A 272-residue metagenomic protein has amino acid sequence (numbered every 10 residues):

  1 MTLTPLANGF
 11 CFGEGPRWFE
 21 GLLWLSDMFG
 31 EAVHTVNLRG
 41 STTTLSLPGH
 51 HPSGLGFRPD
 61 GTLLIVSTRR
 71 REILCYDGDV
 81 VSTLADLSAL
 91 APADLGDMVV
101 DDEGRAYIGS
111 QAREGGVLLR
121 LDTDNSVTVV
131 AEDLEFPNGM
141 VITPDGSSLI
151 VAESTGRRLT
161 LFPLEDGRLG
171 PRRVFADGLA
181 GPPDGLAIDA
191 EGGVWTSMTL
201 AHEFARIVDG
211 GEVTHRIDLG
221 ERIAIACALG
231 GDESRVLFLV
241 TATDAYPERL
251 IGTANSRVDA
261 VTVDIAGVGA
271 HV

Functional and structural regions predicted by a protein language model:
M1-F10, L38-G40, R172, V261-D264 (+1 more regions): A short helix->beta-strand "capping" segment at the edge of beta-propeller domains
T2-A7, G40-S46, V81-S88, S126-E132 (+2 more regions): A short beta-strand motif characteristic of beta-propeller blades
A7-L22, P48-S67, A89-V117, A131-S148 (+3 more regions): Beta-rich, blade/repeat-based domains predominating in secreted/periplasmic proteins but also intracellular
M28, T68, Q111-R113, S154 (+4 more regions): Short loop/turn segments immediately following the C-termini of beta-strands
A32-H34, E72-L74, G116-L119, R158-T160 (+2 more regions): A short loop-to-beta-strand structural motif that recurs across blades of beta-propeller domains
N37-S41, Y76-V80, L121-N125, P163-R168 (+2 more regions): Short loop/turn segments that connect beta-strands within beta-propeller blades
R157-R158, P163, L169-R172, A176-E212: Loop/turn-rich, solvent-exposed surfaces of beta-rich toroidal or solenoidal domains
A228-V272: Blade-level signature of beta-propeller repeat domains, shared across WD40, Kelch, NHL, RCC1 and BNR/Asp-box propellers
